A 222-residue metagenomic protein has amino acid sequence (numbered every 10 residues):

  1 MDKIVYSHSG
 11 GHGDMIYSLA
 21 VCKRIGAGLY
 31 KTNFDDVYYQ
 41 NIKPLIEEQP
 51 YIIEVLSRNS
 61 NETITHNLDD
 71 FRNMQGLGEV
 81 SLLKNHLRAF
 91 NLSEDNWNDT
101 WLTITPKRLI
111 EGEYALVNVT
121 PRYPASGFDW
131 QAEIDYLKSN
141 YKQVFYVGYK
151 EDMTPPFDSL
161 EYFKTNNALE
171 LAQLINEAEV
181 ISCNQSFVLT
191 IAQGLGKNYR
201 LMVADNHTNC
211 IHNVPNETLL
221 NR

Functional and structural regions predicted by a protein language model:
M1-R222: Catalytic machinery of carbohydrate-active enzymes, primarily nucleotide-sugar-dependent glycosyltransferases
